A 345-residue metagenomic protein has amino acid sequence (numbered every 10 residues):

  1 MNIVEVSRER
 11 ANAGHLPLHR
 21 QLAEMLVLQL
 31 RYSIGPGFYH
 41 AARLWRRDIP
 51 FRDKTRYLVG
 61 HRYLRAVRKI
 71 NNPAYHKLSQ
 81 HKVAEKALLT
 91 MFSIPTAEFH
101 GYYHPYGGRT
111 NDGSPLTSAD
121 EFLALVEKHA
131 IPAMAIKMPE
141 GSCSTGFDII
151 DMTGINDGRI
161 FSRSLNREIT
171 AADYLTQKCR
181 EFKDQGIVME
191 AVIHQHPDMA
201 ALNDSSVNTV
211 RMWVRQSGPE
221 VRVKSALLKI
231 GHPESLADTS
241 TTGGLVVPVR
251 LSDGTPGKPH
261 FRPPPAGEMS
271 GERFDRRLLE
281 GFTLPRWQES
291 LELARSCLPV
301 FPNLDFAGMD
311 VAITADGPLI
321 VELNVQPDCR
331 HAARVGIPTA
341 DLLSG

Functional and structural regions predicted by a protein language model:
N2-K128, G141-S142, A294: Conserved N-proximal alpha/beta basic substrate-recognition cap immediately N-terminal to, or forming the N-lobe
K82-S206: Active-site nucleotide/adenylate-binding loops and adjacent lid/helix of ATP-dependent enzymes
Y106, E140-S142, H194-Q195, P219 (+2 more regions): Short, solvent-exposed loop/turn segments at secondary-structure junctions
I131-A133, V207-R211, V223, F306-G308 (+1 more regions): Extracellular structured ligand-interaction cores
S142, S205-V207, Q216-R222, L304 (+2 more regions): Coil-to-beta-strand transition motifs
D151-N156, Q216-E220, L251-D253, T314-G317: Short acidic-glycine loop/turn motifs at beta-strand connectors
S162-F182, A201-N203, V207-E289: ATP-dependent carboxylate/phosphate-activation module, predominantly the ATP-grasp catalytic core and closely related
G267-F306, I313-G345: C-terminal active-site "lid" helix and adjoining low-complexity regulatory extension at the edge of ATP-using catalytic
